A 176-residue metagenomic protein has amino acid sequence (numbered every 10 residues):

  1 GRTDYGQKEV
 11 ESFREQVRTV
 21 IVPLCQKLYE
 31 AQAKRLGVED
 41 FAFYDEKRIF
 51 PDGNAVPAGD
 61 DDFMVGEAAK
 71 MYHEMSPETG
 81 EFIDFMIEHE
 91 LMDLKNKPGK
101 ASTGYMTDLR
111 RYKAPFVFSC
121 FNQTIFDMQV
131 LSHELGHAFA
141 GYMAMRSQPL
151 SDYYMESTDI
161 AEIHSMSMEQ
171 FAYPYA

Functional and structural regions predicted by a protein language model:
G1-A176: Cation-handling catalytic/transport regions enriched in His/Asp/Glu
